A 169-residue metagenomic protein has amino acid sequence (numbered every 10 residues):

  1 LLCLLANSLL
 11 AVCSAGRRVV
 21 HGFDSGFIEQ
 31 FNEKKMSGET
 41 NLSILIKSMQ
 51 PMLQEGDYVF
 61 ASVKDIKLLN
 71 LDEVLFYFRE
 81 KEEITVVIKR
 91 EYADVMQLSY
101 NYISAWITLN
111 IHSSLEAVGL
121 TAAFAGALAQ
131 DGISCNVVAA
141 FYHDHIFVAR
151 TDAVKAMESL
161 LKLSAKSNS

Functional and structural regions predicted by a protein language model:
R17-R18: Basic polycationic patches enriched in arginine
N32-G126, L161, K166-S167: Regulatory modules associated with amino-acid/nitrogen control
E73, G132-V137: A short linear hydrophobic-aromatic micro-motif
R90-A93, A149-V154: Helix N-cap motif at beta-to-alpha junctions
F141-H143, D152: Structural preference for solvent-exposed beta-strand-turn elements and adjacent flexible terminal/loop segments within
